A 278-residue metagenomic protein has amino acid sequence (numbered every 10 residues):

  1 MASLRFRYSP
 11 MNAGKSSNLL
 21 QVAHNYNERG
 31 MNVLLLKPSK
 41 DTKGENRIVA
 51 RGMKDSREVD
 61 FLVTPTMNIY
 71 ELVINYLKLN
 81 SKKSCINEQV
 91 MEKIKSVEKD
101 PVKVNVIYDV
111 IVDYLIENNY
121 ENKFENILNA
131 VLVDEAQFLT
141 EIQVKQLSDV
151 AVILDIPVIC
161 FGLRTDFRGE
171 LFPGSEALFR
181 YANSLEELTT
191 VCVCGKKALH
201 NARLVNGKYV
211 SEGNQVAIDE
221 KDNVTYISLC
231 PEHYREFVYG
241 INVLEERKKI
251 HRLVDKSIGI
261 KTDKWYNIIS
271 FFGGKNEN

Functional and structural regions predicted by a protein language model:
A2, V104, Q137-K256, K261 (+1 more regions): Replace "adjacent to P-loop NTPase cores in ATP/GTP-dependent enzymes" with "adjacent to NTP-binding cores
A2-K95, K99, N105-Y108, D166-A177 (+3 more regions): Conserved P-loop
S3, M31-N32, N126-N129, I156: Short coil/turn segments at beta-strand junctions that form active-site/ligand-binding loops
F6, A130-L132, I159: Structural motif
L19, D134, A182: A residue-level signal for conserved active-site and pocket-lining positions in enzyme catalytic cores
K103-I127: Intrinsically disordered, low-complexity acidic Ser/Thr-rich regulatory segments
E125-L139: Conserved P-loop NTPase "ATPase switch" module shared by AAA+ and STAND
